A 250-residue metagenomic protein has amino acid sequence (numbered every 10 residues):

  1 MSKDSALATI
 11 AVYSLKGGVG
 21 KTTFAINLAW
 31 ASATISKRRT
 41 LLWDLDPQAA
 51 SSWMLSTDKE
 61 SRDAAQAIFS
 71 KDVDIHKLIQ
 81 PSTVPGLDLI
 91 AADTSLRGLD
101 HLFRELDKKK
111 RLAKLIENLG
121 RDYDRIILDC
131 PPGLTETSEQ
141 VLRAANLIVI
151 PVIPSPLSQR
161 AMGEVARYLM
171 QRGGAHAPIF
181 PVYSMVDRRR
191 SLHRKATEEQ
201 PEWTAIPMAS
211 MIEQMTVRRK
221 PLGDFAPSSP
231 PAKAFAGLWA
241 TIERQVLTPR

Functional and structural regions predicted by a protein language model:
M1-R250: P-loop NTP-binding core
